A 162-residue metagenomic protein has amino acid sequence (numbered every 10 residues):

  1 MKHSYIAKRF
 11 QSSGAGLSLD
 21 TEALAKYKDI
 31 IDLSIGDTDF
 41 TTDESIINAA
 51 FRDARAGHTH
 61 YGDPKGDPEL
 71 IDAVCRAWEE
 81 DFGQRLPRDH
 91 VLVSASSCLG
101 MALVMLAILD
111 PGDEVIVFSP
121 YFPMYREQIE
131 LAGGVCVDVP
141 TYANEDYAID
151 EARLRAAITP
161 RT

Functional and structural regions predicted by a protein language model:
M1-R9: Generic N-terminal amphipathic, Lys/Arg-enriched alpha-helix
S4, S34, R55, W78-E80 (+5 more regions): A generic, residue-level signal for flexible/boundary positions that often mark functional hotspots
Y5, A56, A73, I116-P120 (+1 more regions): Alpha-helical structural elements
K8-S96, L103, R153: N-terminal small-domain helix-loop-helix segment of the aminotransferase-like
A25-K28, R55, L109-D110, T159-T162: Short conserved AdoMet
D37, P68, C98, F122 (+1 more regions): Residue-level detector of flexible, active-site-proximal loop/helix-junction positions within diverse enzyme catalytic
D89, L106-R161: PLP-dependent aminotransferase-like
G100-M101, Y125: Short, hydrophobic alpha-helical packing/hinge segments within bilobed ligand-binding/sensory domains
